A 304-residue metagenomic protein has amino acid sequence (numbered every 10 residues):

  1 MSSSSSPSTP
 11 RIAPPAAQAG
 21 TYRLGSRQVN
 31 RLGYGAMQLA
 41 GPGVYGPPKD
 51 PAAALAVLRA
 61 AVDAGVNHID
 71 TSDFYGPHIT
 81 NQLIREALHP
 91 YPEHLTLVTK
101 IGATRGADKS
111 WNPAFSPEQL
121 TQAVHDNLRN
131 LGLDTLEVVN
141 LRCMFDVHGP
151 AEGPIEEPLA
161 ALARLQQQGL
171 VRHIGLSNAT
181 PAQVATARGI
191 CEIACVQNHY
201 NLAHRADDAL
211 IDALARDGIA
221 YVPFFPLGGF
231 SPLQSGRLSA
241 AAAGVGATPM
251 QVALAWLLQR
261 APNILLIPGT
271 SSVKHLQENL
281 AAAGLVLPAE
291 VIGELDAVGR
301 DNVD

Functional and structural regions predicted by a protein language model:
M1-L95, V303-D304: N-terminal binding-site loop/beta-alpha segment at the start of enzyme catalytic domains that lines or forms
R11-A16, M144-D304: Beta/alpha (TIM)-barrel catalytic core signal, keyed to glycine-rich beta->alpha loops juxtaposed to Asp/Glu that bind
Q38-A52, A107-E118, V147-A151: Active-site mouth loops of central-metabolism enzymes
P47-A61, F115-L131, T180-V184: Short, acidic/polar
D63-V66, L133-L136, V171, I193: A structural motif
H68-D73, V98, T135-L141, G175-L176: Short beta-strand segments at enzyme active-site cores
H94-A107: A short, structured active-site edge motif that brings together acidic residues
L128-G149: Active-site groove signature of glycoside hydrolases
